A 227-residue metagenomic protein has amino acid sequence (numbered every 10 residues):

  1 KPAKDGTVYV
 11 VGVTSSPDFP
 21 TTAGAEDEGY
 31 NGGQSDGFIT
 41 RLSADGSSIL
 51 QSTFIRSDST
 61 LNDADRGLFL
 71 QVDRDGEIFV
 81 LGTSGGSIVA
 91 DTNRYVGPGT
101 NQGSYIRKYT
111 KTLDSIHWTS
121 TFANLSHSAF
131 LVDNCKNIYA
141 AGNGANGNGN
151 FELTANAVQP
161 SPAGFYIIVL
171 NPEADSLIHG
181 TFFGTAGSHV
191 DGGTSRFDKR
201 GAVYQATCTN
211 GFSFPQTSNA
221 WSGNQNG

Functional and structural regions predicted by a protein language model:
K1-G227: A sequence-level/structural motif corresponding to short, flexible coil/turn segments enriched in small polar residues
